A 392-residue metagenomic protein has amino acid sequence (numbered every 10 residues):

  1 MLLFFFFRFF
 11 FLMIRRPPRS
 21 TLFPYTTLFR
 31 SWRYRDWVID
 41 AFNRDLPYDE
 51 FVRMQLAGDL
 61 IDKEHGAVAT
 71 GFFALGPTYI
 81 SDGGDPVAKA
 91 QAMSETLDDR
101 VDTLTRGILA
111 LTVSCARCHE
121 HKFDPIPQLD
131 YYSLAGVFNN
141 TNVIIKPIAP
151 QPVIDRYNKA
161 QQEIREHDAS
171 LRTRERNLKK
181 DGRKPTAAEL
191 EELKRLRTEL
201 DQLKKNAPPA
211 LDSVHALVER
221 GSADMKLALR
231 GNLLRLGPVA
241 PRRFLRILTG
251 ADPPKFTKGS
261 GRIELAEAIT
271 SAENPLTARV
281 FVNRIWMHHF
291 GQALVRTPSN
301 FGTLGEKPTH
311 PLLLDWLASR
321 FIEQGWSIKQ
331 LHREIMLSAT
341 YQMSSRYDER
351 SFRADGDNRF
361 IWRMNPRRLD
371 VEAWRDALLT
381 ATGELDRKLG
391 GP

Functional and structural regions predicted by a protein language model:
M1-M13: Hydrophobic alpha-helical signal peptides and transmembrane signal-/tail-anchor segments that drive secretory-pathway
M13-L28, H119: Short, small-residue-biased leader/transition segments that mark boundaries at the very start of proteins
M13-P18, L97-L104, S271: Short, well-ordered junction/capping motifs at the entry into regular secondary structure
L22, Q128, Y132, K307-P311: Short, conserved loop/turn and helix-capping segments at secondary-structure boundaries that abut family-defining
P24, V68-A69, D130, A223 (+2 more regions): Residues that flank catalytic or metal-binding motifs in active/ligand-binding sites
F29-K63, P125, E163-P392: Primarily short, surface-exposed interaction patches in extracytoplasmic proteins
L60-R165: Sequence context surrounding c-type heme c attachment/ligation sites in exported
